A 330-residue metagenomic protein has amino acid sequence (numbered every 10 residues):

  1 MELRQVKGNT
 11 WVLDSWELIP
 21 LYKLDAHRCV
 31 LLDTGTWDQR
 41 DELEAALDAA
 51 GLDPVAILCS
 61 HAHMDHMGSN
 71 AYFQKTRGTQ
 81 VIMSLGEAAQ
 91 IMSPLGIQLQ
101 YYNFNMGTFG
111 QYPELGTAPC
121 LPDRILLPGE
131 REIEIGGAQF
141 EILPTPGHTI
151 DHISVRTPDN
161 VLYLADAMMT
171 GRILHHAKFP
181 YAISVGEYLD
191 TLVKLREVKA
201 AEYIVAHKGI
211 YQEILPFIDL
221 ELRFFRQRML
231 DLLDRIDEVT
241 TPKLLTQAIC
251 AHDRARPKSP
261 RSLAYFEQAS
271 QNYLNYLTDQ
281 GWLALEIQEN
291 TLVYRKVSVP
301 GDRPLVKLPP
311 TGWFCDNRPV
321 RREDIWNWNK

Functional and structural regions predicted by a protein language model:
M1-A50, S154-A165: Conserved beta-strand hairpin/beta-sheet module of binuclear metal-dependent hydrolase folds, prominently
N9, H207, L232, L277: Residue-level signal for inorganic ion chemistry
P20-L21, R28, Q39-D41, D48 (+14 more regions): A structural signal for the main folded, soluble domain(s) of proteins
R28-V30, D53-A56, A138, N160-V161 (+1 more regions): Structural motif
T36, E132, Q139-M229: Metallo-beta-lactamase
D38-D41, A45-E132: Active-site HxH/HxHxD metal-binding segment of metal-dependent hydrolases
M67, Y188, S270: Aromatic/hydrophobic pocket-lining residues that form the small-molecule binding cavity in soluble enzyme cores
D234-K330: C-terminal regulatory/interaction regions
